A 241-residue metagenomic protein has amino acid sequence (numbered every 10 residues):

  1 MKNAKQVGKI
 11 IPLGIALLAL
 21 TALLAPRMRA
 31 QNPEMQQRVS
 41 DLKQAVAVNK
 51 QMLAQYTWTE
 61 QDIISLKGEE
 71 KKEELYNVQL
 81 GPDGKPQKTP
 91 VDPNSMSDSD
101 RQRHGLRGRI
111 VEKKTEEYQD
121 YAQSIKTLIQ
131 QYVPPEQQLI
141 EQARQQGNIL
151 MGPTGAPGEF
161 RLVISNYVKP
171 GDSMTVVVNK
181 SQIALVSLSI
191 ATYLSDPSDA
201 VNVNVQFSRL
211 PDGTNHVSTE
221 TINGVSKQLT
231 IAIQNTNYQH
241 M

Functional and structural regions predicted by a protein language model:
K2-A16: Bacterial N-terminal signal peptides that target proteins for export
L18-M28: C-terminal segment of classical bacterial N-terminal signal peptides
P26-T59: N-terminal leader/targeting segments and the immediate start of mature chains
A30, M151-M241: Gly/Pro-enriched, hydrophobic low-complexity segments that function as extracytoplasmic propeptides/linkers
N32, N94-D172, Q182, T192-P197: Flexible, processing/modification-adjacent segments and terminal tails in exported/periplasmic/extracellular proteins
M35, N49-T57, K71-E73, Q142-R144 (+2 more regions): Short, surface-exposed loop/turn motifs at beta-strand boundaries within globular domains
L42, V48, K71-K72, P93-D98: Flexible low-complexity loop/turn motifs enriched in small/helix-breaking residues
A54-N94: N-terminal, post-signal-peptide region of Sec/Tat-exported proteins
